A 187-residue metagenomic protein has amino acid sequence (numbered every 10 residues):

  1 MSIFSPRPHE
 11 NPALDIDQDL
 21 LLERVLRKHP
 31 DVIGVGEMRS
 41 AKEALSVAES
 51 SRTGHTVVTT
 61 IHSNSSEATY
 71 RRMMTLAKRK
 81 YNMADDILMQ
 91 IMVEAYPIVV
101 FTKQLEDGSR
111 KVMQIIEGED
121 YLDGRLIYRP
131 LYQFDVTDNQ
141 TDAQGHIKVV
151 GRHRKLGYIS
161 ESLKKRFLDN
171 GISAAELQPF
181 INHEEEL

Functional and structural regions predicted by a protein language model:
M1-E94, K103: Switch/coupling sub-region of P-loop NTPases
I3, I16, I33, I61 (+9 more regions): Weak global preference for isoleucine
S51, T75, R79, R110 (+2 more regions): Generic alpha-helical propensity signal that fires on short helical segments and nearby coil/disordered stretches
Y70, S109-V112, S160: Alpha-helix initiation and N-capping motif
Q90-D123: Phosphate-binding/switch region of NTP-binding enzymes
Q114-L187: NTP-binding/hydrolysis catalytic cores, primarily Walker-type P-loop NTPases
